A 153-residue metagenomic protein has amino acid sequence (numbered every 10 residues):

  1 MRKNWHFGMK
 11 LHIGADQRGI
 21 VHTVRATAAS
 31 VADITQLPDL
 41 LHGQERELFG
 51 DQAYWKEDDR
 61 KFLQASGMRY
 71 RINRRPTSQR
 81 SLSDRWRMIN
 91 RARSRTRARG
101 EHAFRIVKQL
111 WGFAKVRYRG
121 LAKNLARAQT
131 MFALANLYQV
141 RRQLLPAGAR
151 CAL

Functional and structural regions predicted by a protein language model:
M1-R69, Q129-A135, R141-Q143, A149-R150: Polybasic low-complexity intrinsically disordered regions
H42, R46-E47, Q52-A126: Helix-centered, glycine/charged polyanion-binding patches within enzymatic domains that contact phosphate-containing
A103-I106, L110-F113, N136-A147: Hydrophobic alpha-helical segments
